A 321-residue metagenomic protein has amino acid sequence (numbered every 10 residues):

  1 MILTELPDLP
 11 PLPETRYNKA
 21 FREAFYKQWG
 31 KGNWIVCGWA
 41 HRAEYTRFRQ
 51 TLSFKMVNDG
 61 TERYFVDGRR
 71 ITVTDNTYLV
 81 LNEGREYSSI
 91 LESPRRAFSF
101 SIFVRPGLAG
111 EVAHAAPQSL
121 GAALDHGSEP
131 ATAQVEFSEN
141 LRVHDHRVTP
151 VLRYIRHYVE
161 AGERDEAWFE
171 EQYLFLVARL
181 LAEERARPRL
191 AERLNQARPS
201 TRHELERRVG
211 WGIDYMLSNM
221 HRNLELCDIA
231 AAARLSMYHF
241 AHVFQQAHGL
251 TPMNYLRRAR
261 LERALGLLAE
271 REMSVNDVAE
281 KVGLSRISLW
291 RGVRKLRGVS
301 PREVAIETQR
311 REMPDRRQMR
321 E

Functional and structural regions predicted by a protein language model:
M1-R16: N-terminal presequences and immediately downstream first alpha-helices
I2-L3, K19-E129, E160-A167: N-terminal regulatory/effector-sensing and dimerization cores that precede helix-turn-helix DNA-binding domains
E111, E129-S200, E204-D214: An amphipathic alpha-helical interaction segment
G162, R222, R271-E272: Flexible coil/turn residues that form the inter-helical turn or adjacent wing/linker of helix-turn-helix
E183-A186, R193-H203, W211-A259, A279-E307: Basic/polar phosphate-binding segments, predominantly the helix-turn-helix DNA-binding elements of transcriptional
L256-L265, E303-R320: Short, basic, alpha-helical segments at the C-terminal edge of helix-turn-helix-like DNA-binding modules
